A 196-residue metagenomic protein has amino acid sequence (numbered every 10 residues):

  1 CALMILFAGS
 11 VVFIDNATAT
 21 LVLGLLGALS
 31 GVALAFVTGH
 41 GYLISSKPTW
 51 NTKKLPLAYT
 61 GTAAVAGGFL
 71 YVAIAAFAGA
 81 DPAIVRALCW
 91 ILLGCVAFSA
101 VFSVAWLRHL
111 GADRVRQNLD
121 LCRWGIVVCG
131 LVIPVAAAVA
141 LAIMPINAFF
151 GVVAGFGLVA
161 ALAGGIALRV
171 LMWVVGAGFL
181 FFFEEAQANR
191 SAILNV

Functional and structural regions predicted by a protein language model:
L3-P145, F150-G151, G157, A161-A167: Long, contiguous internal "core" modules enriched in hydrophobic/ aromatic residues
M172-V196: Extramembrane terminal tails and long inter-domain/linker segments of multi-pass membrane proteins
